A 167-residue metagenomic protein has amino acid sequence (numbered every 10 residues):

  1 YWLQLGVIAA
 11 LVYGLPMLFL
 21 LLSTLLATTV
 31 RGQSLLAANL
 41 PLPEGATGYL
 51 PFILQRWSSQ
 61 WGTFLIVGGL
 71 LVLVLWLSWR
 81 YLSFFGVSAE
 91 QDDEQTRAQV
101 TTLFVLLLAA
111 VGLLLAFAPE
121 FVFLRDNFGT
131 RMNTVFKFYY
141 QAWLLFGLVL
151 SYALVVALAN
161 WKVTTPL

Functional and structural regions predicted by a protein language model:
Y1-L167: Transmembrane helical bundles and short interhelical boundary loops of multi-pass, membrane-embedded
